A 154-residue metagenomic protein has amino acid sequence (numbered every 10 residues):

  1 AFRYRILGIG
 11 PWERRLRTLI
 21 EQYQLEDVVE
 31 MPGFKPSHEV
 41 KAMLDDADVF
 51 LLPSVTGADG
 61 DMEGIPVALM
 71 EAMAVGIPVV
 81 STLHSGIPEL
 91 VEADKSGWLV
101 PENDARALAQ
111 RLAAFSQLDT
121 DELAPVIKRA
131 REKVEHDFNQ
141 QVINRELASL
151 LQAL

Functional and structural regions predicted by a protein language model:
R15-H38: Nucleotide-activated donor-binding/catalytic signature segment of Leloir-type glycosyltransferases, i.e., the conserved
F34-K35, A42-A47: Short alpha-helical donor nucleotide-sugar binding micro-motif in glycosyltransferases
D45-D61, I77: Acidic donor-binding loop of glycosyltransferase active sites
M62-L69, I87: Short glycine/serine-rich donor-binding loops of glycosyltransferases
L69, A74, P78-S81, V91: Short hydrophobic beta-strand element within catalytic cores of glycosyltransferases and related nucleotide-activated
S81-D94, W98-L99: Short acidic/histidine- and often glycine-rich active-site loop of Leloir-type glycosyltransferases that engages
A93-D94, W98-A105, A114-T120: Conserved acidic donor-binding segment of nucleotide-sugar-dependent glycosyltransferases
A114, D121-D137, E146: A short, well-ordered alpha-helix in the C-terminal region of glycosyltransferases
